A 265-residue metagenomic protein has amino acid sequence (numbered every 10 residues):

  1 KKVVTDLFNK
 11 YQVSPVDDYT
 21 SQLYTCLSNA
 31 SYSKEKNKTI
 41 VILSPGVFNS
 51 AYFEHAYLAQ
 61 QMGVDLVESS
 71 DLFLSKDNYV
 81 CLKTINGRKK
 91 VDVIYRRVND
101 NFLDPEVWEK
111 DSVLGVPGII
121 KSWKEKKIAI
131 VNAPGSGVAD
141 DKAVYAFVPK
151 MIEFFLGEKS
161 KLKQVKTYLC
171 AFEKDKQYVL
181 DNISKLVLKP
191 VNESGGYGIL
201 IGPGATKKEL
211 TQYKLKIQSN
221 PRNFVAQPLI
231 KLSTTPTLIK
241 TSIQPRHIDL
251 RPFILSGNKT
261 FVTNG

Functional and structural regions predicted by a protein language model:
K1-G265: Domain-scale recognition of functional cores that engage charged ligands
